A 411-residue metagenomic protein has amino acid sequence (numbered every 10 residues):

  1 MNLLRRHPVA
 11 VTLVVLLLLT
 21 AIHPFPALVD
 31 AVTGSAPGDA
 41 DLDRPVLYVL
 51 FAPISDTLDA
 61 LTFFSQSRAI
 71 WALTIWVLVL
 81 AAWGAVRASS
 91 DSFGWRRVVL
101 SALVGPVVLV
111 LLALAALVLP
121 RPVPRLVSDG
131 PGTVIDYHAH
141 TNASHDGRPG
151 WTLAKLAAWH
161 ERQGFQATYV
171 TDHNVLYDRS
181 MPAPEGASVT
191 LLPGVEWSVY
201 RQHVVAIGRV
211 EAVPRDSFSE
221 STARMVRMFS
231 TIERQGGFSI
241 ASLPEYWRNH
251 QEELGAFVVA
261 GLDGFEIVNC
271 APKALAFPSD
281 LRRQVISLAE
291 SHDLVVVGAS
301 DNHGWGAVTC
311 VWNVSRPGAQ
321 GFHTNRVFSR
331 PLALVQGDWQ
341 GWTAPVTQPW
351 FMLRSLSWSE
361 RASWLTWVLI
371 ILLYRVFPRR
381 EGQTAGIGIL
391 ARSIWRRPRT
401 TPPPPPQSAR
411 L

Functional and structural regions predicted by a protein language model:
M1-I135, H145, A154-K155, Y200-V213 (+1 more regions): Charged catalytic cores and adjacent phosphate/nucleic-acid-binding surfaces used for phosphate/nucleic-acid chemistry
V134-T141, F165-H173, L192-V195, S239-L243 (+2 more regions): Active-site neighborhood of phospho(di)ester-bond hydrolases with catalytic His/Asp-centered motifs
S144-D146, T152-S180: N-terminal carbohydrate-binding/catalytic regions of secreted carbohydrate-active enzymes
P149-L156, S221-M228, L281, V285: Stable alpha-helical elements in mature extracytoplasmic
E161-R162, E233, V258: Non-catalytic positions within long, well-ordered alpha-helices that form the structural scaffold/packing of enzyme
D178-S180, T190-G194, E245-L254: Alpha-helical scaffolding within the catalytic cores of extracellular/periplasmic polymer-degrading hydrolases
R179-L192, V285, A289, L294: Short acidic, glycine/proline-enriched helix-loop-strand junctions
H203-F238: Binuclear metal-dependent hydrolase catalytic cores centered on His/Asp/Glu-rich metal-binding motifs
